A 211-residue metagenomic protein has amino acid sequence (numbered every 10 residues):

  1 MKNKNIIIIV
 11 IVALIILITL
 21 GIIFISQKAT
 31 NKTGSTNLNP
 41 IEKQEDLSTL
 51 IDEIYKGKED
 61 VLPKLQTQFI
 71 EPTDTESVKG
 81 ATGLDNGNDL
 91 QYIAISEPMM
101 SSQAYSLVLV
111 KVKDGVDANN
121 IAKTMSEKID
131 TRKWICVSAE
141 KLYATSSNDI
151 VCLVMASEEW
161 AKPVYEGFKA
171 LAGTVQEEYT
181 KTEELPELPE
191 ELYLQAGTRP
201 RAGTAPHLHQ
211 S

Functional and structural regions predicted by a protein language model:
N3-S106, V112-S211: Soluble, non-membrane globular domain cores that form compact, hydrophobic packing and curved binding surfaces
